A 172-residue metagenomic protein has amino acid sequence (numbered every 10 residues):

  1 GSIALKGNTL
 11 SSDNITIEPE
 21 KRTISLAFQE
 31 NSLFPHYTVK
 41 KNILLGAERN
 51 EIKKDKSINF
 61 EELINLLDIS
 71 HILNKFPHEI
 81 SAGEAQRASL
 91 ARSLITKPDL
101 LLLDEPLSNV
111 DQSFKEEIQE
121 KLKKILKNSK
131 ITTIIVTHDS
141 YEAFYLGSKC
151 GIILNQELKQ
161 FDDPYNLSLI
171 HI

Functional and structural regions predicted by a protein language model:
T9-S25, R49: ABC ATPase NBD coupling module
D13-N14, Y37-S57, L66: ABC-type ATPase nucleotide-binding domains, specifically the catalytic core motifs of the NBD
D55-I72, K124: Conserved ABC ATPase "signature" region
F76-I80, E84-Q86: Conserved ABC ATPase signature
I95-D99: A short, proline-enriched helix->beta-strand linker immediately N-terminal to the Walker B motif in ABC-type P-loop
L101-E105: Catalytic Walker B motif of ABC-type/P-loop ATPase nucleotide-binding domains
I170-I172: Conserved small/polar residues in nucleotide/adenosyl-binding loops
